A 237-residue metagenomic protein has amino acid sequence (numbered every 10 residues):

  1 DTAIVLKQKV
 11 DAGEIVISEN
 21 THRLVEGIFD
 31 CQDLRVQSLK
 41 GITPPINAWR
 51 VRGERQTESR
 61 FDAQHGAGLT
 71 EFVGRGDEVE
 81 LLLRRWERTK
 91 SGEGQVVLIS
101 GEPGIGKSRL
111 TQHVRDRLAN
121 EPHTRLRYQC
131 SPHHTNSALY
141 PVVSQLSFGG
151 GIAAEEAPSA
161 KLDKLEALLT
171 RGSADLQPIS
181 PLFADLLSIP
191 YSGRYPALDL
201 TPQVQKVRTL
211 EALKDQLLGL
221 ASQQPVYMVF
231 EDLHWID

Functional and structural regions predicted by a protein language model:
D1-D237: Key residue(s) within conserved catalytic/signature motifs
